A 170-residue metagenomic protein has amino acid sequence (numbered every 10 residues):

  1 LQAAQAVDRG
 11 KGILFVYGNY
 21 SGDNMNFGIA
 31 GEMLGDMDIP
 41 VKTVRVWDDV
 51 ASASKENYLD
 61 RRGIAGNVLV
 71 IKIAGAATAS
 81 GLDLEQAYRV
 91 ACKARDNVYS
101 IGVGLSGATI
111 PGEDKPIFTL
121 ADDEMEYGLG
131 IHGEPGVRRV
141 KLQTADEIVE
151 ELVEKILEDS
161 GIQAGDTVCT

Functional and structural regions predicted by a protein language model:
L1, G22-G28, A51-S54: Short glycine/serine/threonine-rich phosphate/pyrophosphate-binding segments that cradle anionic phosphate groups
L1, G28-E32, V68-G75, Y88 (+3 more regions): Predominant activation on well-ordered alpha-helical scaffold segments within soluble catalytic domains
L1-G10, E154-D159: Glycine-rich oxoanion-binding loops at beta->alpha junctions
G12-S21, G28-G31, K42-V46, I73-G75 (+1 more regions): Short glycine-rich or small-residue beta-strand-to-loop segments that form or flank ligand, phosphate, metal/Fe-S
G18-G22, Y58-A65, Q143: Alpha-helix capping and helix-loop boundary segments enriched in small/acidic/polar residues
G35-D60: Short, acidic/small-residue loops that bind anionic groups at enzyme active sites
A53-R61, I71-G133: Internal, active-site/partner-interface "lid" segment
K115-I148, L152-C169: Glycine-rich phosphate/diphosphate-binding loops and the adjacent beta-loop-alpha structural elements that coordinate
